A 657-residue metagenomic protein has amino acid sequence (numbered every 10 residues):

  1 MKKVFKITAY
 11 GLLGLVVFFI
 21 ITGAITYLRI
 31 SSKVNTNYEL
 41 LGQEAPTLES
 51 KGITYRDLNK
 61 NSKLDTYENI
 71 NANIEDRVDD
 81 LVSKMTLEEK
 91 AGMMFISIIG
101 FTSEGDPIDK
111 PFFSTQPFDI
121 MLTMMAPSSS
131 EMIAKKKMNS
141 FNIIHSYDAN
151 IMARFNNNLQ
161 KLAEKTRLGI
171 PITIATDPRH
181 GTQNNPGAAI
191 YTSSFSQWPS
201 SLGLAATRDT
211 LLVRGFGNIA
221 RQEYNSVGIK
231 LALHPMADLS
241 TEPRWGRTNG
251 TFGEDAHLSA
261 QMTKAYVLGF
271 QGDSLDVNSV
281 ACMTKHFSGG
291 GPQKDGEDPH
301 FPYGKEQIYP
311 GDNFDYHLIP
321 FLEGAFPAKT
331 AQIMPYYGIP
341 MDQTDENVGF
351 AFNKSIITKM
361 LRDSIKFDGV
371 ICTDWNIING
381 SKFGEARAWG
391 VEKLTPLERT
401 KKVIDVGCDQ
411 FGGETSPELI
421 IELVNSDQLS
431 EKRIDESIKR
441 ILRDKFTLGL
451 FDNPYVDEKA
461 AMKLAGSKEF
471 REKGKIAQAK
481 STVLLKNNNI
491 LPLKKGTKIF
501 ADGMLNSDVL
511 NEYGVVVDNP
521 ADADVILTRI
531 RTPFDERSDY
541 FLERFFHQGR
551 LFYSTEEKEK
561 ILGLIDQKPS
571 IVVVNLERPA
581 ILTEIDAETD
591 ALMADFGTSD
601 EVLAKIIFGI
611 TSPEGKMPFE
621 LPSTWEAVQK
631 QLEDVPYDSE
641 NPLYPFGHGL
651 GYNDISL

Functional and structural regions predicted by a protein language model:
M1-E49, P117, M125-A126, S226 (+2 more regions): C-terminal non-catalytic regions of proteins with extracellular/luminal or membrane-system context
V4-A205, R214, N225, A232 (+2 more regions): N-terminal hydrophobic targeting/anchoring segments and the immediately downstream early-domain regions of hydrolases
T86, N158-L168, H257-G413, P417-E422 (+2 more regions): Second-shell residues forming the walls of enzyme active-site clefts
F95-S97, N139-I143, I172-P178, L231-P235 (+5 more regions): Hydrophobic faces of well-ordered beta-strands that scaffold small-molecule active sites in alpha/beta enzyme cores
M124-I133, G217-D238, V267-F270, T284 (+7 more regions): Structured alpha-helical segments in the cores of large, soluble enzyme domains
E131-N150, T241, F321-F350, P520-Q548: Short acidic, glycine-rich surface-loop motifs adjacent to enzyme active sites
N142-H145, T192-L211, P243-M262, G296-D315 (+6 more regions): Glycine-rich tight-turn/loop motif centered on a GG-T
A331-P335, D368-T373, Q410-G413, E431-E436 (+5 more regions): Acidic/polar loop patches that form or flank catalytic/metal-binding clefts of enzymes that bind anionic ligands
